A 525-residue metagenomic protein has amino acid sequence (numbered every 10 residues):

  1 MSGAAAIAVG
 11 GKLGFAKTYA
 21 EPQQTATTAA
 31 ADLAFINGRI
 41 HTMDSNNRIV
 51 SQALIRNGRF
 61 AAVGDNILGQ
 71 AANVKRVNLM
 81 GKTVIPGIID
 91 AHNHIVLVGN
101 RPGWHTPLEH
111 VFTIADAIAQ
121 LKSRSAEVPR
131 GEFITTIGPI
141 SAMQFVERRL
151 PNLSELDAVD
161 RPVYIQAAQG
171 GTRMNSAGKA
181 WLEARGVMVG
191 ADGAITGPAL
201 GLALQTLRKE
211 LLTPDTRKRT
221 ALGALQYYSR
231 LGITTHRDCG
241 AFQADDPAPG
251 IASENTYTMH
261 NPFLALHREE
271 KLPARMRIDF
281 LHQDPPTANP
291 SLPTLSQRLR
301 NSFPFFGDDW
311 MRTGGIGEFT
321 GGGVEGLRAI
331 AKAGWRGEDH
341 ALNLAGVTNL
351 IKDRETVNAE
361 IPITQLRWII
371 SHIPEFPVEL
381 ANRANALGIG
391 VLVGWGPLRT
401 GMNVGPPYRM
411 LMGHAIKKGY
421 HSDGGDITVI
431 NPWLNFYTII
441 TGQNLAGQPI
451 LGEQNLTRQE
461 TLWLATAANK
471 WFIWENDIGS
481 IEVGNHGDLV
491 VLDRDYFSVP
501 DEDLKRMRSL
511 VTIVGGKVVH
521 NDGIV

Functional and structural regions predicted by a protein language model:
G3-A6, G10, P22-I36, H41 (+9 more regions): Divalent metal-binding segments
G10-A16: Membrane-interface motif at the C-terminal end of an N-terminal transmembrane signal
A16, A20-P22: Boundary at the C-terminal end of the N-terminal hydrophobic targeting segment
P304-F306, A384-G388: Structural alpha-helical segments in enzyme catalytic/regulatory domains
A331, R336, H340, A345-W368 (+4 more regions): His/Asp/Glu-enriched, well-ordered alpha-helical/loop segment that forms or immediately abuts the divalent-metal
V499-D501: Residues that cap or delimit alpha-helices
D522-V525: Glycine- and charge-enriched low-complexity intrinsically disordered segments
